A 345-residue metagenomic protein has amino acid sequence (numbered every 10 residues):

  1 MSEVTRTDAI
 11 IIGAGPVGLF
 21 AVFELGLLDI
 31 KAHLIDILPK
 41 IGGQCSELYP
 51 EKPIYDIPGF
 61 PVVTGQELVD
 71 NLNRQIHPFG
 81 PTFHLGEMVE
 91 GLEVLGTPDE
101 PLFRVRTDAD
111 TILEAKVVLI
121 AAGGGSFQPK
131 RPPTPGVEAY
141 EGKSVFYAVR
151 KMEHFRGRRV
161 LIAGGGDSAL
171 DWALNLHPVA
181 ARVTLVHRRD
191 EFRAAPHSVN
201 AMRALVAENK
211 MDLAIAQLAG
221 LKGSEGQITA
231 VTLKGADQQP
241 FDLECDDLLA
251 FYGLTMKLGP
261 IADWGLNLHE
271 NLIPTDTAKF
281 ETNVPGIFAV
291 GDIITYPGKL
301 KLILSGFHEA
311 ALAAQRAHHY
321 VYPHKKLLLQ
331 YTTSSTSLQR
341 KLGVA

Functional and structural regions predicted by a protein language model:
M1-I12, L27-L28, A32, K40 (+5 more regions): FAD-binding core/adjacent interface of flavoenzyme oxidoreductases
T5, N73-T107, I112-A115, H177-T277 (+1 more regions): A Rossmann-like FAD-binding core segment of flavoenzymes
T7-L34, A169-H177: N-terminal Rossmann-like FAD-binding beta1-loop-alpha1 element of flavoenzymes
I12, G26-E47, R182-A194: Glycine-rich FAD pyrophosphate-binding loop
E24, L170-W172, I293-Q339: A conserved FAD-binding loop/helix module that cradles the flavin
G26, P39, R156-V179: Rossmann-like NAD(P)H-binding beta-loop-alpha module
P39-V63, A195-A201: Conserved N-terminal glycine-rich FAD pyrophosphate-binding loop of Rossmann-like flavoproteins
P133-H154, D247, F251-L304, L312 (+1 more regions): FAD-site-proximal beta/loop scaffold in flavoenzymes
